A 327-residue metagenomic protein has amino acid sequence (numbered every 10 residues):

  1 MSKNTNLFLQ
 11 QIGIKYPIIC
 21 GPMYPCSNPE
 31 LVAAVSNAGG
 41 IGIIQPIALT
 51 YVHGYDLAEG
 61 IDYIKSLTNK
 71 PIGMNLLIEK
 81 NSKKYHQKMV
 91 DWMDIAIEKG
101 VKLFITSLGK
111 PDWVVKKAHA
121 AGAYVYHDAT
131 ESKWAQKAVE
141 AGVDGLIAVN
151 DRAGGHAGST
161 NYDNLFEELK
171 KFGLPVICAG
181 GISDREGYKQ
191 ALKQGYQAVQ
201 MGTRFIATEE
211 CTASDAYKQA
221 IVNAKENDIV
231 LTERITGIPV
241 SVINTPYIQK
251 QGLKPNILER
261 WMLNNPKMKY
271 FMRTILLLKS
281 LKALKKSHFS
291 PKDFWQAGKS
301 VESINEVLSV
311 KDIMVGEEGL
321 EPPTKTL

Functional and structural regions predicted by a protein language model:
M1-P175: Active-site entrance/lid segments in N-terminal catalytic domains of soluble metabolic enzymes
Y24, G180-D184: Gly/Ser-rich catalytic serine loop of serine hydrolases
T68, T203, T208, T324-T326: Ser/Thr-centric signal marking residues that sit in or immediately flank functional binding/regulatory motifs
S159-P175, S183-E317: Conserved active-site-proximal phosphate/metal-binding subdomains
V315-L327: Acidic, low-complexity intrinsically disordered patches and nearby transition zones
